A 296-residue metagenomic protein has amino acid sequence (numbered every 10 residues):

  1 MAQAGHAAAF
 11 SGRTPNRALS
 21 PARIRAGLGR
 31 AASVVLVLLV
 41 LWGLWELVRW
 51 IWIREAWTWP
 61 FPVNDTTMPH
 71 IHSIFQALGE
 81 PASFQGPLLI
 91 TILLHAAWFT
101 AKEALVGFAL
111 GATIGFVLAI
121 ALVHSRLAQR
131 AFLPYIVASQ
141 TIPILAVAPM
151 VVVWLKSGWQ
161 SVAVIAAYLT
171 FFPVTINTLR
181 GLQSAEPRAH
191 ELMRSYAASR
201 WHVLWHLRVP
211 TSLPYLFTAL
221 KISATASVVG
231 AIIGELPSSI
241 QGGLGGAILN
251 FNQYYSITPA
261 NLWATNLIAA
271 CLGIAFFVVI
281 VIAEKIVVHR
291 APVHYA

Functional and structural regions predicted by a protein language model:
R17-I53: N-terminal signal-anchor/first transmembrane alpha helix
R23, W52-A109: Periplasmic/extracellular loop-to-transmembrane helix junction in inner-membrane transport proteins
H95, F99-E103, V153-V174, A260-A269: Loop-to-helix entry region at the N-terminal start of transmembrane alpha-helices in multi-pass membrane transporters
V106-I136: Transmembrane-helix boundary motif in ABC transporter permease subunits
L133-P173, R180-G181: Generic hydrophobic transmembrane alpha-helix motif, especially the helices
V164, Y168, W201-G234, A264 (+1 more regions): Transmembrane alpha-helices
N177-A219: Short cytoplasmic-facing helical segments at TM-TM junctions of multi-pass membrane proteins
Q183, W263-A296: C-terminal transmembrane helix and the adjacent membrane-cytosol boundary/short C-terminal tail of inner/organellar
